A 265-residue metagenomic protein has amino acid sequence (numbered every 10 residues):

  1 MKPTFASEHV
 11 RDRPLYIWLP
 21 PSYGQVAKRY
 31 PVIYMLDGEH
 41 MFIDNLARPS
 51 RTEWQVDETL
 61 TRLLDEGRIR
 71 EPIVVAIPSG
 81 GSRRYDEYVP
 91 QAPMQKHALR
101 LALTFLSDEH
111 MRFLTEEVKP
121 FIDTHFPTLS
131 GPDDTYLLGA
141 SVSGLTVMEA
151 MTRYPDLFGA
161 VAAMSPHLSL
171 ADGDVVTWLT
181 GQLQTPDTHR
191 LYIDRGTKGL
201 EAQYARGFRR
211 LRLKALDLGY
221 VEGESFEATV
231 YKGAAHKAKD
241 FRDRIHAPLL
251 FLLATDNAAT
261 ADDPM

Functional and structural regions predicted by a protein language model:
M1-M265: Non-catalytic cap/lid and distal C-terminal segments of serine-dependent acyl enzymes
